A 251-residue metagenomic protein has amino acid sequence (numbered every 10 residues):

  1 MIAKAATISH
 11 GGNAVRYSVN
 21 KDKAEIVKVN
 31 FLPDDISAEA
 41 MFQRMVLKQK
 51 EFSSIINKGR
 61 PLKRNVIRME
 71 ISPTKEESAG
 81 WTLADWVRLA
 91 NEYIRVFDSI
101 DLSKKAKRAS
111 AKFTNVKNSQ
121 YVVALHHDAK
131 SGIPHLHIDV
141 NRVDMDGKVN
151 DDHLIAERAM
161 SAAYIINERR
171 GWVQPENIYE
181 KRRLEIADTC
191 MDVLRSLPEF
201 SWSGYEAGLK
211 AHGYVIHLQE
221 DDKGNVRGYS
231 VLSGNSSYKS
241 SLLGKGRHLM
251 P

Functional and structural regions predicted by a protein language model:
M1-P251: N-terminal nicking endonuclease/strand-transfer module with a His-rich metal-binding environment and a catalytic Tyr
